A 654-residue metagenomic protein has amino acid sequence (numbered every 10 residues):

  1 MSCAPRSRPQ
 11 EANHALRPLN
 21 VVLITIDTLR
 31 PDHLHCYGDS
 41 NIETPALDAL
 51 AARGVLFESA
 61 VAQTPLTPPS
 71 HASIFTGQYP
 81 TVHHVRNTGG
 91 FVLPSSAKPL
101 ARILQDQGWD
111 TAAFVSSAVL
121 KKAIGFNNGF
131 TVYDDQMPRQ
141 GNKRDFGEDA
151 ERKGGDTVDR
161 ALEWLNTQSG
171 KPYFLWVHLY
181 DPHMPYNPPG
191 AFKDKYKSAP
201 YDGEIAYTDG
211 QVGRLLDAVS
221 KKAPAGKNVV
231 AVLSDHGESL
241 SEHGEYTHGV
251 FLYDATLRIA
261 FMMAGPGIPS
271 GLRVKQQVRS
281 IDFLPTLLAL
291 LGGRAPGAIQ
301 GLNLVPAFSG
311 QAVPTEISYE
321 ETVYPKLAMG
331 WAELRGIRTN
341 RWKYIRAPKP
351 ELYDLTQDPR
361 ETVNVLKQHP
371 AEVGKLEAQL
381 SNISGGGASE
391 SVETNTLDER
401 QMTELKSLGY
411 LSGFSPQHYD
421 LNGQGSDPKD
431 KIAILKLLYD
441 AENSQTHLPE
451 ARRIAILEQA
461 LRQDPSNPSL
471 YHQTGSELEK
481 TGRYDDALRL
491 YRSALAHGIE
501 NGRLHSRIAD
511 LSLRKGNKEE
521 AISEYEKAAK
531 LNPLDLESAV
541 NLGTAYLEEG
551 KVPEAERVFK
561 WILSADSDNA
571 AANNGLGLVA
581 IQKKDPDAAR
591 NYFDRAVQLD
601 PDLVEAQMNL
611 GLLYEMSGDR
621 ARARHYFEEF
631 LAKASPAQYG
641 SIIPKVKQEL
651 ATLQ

Functional and structural regions predicted by a protein language model:
M1, L355-P359, R624-A634: Short helix/strand-capping connector loops at secondary-structure junctions
S2-D510, R514, S523, L534 (+3 more regions): Catalytic domains that recognize anionic headgroups
V392-L405, D600-A621: Generic detector of contiguous secondary-structure segments
Q445-I456, K480-S493, E500-R503, R514-K527 (+7 more regions): Structural signature of tandem alpha-helical TPR/SEL1-like repeats, specifically the intra-repeat loop/turn
Q463, H497-G498, L531, A565 (+3 more regions): Structural marker of alpha-solenoid helical repeat scaffolds
V540-N541, N574-L576, M608-L610, E615 (+1 more regions): A hydrophobic alpha-helix/topogenic segment detector that preferentially activates on transmembrane helices
L612, Q638-Q654: TPR/TPR-like alpha-solenoid helical repeat scaffolds
